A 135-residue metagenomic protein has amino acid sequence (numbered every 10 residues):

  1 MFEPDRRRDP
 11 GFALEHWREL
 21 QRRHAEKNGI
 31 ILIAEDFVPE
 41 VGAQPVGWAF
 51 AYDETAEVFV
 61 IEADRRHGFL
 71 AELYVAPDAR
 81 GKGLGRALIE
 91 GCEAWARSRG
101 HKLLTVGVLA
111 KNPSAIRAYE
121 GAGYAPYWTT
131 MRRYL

Functional and structural regions predicted by a protein language model:
M1-L20: Conserved GNAT-fold acetyl-CoA-binding loop/helix
R18-I33, F69: A short helix-loop-beta-strand connector motif used in the catalytic cores of GNAT acetyltransferases and, in some
I33, G42-D53, F69, Y74: Conserved beta-strand in the GNAT
E54-I61, S114-R117: A short, acidic/glycine-rich surface segment
I61-P77, G107, T129-R132: Conserved acetyl-CoA binding element of GNAT-fold acetyltransferases
A76-D78, K82, A110-K111: Active-site acidic-Proline motif in GNAT/NAT acetyltransferases
R86, E90, S98, A110-W128 (+1 more regions): Conserved active-site alpha-helix within GNAT-family acetyltransferase domains
